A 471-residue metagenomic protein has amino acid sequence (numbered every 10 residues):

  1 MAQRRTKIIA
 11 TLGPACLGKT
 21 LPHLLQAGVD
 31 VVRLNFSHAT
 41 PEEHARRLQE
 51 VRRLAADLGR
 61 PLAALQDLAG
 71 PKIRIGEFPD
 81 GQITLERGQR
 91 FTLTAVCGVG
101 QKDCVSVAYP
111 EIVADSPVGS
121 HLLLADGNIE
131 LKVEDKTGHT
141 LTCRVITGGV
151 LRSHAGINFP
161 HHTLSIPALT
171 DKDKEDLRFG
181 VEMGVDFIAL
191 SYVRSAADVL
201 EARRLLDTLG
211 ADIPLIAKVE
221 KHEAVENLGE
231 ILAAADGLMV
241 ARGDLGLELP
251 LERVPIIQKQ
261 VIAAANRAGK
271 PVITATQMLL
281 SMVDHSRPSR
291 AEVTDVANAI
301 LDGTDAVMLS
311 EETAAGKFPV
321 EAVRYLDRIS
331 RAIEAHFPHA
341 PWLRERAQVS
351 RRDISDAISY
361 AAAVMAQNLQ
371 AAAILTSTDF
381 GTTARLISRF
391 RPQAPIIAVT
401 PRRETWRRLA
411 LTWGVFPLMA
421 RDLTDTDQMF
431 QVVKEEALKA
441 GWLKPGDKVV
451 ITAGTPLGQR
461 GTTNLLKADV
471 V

Functional and structural regions predicted by a protein language model:
M1-V471: Non-catalytic helical/linker scaffolds that mediate oligomerization, partner binding, and domain coupling around large
